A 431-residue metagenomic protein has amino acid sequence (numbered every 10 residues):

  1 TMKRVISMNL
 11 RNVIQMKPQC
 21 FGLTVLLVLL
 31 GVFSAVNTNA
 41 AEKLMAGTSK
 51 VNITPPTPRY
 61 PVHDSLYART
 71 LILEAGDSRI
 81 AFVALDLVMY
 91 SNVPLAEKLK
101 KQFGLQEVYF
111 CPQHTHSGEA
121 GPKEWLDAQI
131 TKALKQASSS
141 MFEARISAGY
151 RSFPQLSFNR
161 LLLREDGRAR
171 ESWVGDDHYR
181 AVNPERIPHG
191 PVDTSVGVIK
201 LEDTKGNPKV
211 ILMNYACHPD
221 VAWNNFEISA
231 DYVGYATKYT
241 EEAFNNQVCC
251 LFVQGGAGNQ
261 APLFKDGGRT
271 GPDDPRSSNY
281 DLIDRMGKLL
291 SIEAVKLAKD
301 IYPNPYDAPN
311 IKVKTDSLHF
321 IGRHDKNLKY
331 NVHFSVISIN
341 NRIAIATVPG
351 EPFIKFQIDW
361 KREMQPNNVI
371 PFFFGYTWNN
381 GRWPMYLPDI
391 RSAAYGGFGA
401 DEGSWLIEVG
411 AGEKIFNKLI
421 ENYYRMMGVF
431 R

Functional and structural regions predicted by a protein language model:
T1-K3, F33, A137, F373: Short intrinsically disordered, low-complexity coil segments enriched in acidic
T1-P18: N-terminal secretory signal peptides that target proteins for export/translocation
I6, L26-V28, F103: N-terminal hydrophobic alpha-helix used for membrane targeting or insertion
Q19, L23, G118: Alpha-helical and His/Cys-centered functional microenvironments
G22-S34: Bacterial N-terminal signal peptides
V36-A40: Sec/Tat signal peptide C-region and signal peptidase I cleavage site
A41-V248, V253-D274, S278-R285, L289-S291 (+2 more regions): Conserved beta-alpha junction segments in alpha/beta enzyme cores
